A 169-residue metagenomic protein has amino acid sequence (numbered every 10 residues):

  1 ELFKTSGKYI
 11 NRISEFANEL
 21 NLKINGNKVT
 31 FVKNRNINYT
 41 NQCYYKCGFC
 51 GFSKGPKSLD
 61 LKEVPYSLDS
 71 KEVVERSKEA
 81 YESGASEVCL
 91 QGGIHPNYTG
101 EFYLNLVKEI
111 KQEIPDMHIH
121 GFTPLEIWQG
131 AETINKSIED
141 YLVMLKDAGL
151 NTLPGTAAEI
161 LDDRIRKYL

Functional and structural regions predicted by a protein language model:
E1-Y45, F49: Flexible, acidic/Gly-rich N-terminal and inter-domain linker regions that tether and position cofactor-handling modules
K4, K8, E19-G26, F52 (+4 more regions): Generic secondary-structure signature for well-ordered alpha-helical cores
G7-K8, L59, K136: Short, glycine- and charge-enriched coil/turn segments that flank and shape catalytic ligand pockets
Y9, I13-F16, N27, F31 (+4 more regions): General structural feature for long, well-ordered alpha-helical segments within catalytic domains of soluble enzymes
V29-E72, H95-P96: Canonical Radical SAM [4Fe-4S] cluster-binding loop centered on the CxxxCxxC motif and its immediate flanking residues
N38, K78, V143: Short, flexible, glycine/charge-rich loop motifs used to bind or transfer phosphoryl groups or to couple energy/partner
V64-V88: Well-ordered mid-protein domain cores that form the structural environment of catalytic cofactors
E82-L169: Conserved SAM/AdoMet-binding glycine-rich loop
